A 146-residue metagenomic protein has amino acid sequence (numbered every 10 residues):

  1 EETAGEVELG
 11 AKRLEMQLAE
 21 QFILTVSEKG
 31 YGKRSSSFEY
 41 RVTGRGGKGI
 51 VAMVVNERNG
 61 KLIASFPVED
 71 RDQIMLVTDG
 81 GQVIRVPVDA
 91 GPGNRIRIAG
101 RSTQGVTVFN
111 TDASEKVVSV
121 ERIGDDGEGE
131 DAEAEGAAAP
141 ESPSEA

Functional and structural regions predicted by a protein language model:
E1-A146: C-terminal interaction appendages of subunits in large macromolecular complexes
